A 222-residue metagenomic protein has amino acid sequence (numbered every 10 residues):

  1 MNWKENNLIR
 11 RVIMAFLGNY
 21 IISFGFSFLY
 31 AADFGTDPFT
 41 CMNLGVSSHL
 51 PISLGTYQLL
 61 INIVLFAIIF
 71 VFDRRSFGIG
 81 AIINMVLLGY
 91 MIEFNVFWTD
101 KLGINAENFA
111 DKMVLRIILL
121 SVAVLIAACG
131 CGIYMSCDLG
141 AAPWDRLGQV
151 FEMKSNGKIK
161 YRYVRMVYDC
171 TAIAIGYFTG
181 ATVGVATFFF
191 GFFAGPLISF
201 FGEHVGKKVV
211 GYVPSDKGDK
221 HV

Functional and structural regions predicted by a protein language model:
M1-V222: Core subunits and conserved enzymes of cellular information-processing and envelope-translocation systems across
